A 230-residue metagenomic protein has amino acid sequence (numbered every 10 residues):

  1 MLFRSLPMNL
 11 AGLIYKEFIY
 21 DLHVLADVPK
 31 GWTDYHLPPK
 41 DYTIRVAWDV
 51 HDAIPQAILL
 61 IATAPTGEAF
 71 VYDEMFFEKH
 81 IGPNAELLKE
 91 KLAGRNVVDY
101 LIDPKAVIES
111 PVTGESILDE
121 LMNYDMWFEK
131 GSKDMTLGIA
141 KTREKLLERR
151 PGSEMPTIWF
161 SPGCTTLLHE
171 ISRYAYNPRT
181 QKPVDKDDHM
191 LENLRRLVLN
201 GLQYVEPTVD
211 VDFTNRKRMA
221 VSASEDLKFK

Functional and structural regions predicted by a protein language model:
M1-V50: ATPase catalytic-site recognition across NTP-hydrolyzing enzymes
S5-P7, F18, L60-A62, D73-M75: Short, structured patches in soluble enzyme cores that scaffold and shape functional sites
P7, D52, T63-P65, V198 (+1 more regions): Hydrophobic/aromatic-lined pockets within catalytic cores
D49-H51, M75, K105, L194: Anionic group-transfer/hydrolysis microenvironments
Q56, V98, L191: Residue-level detector of short, conserved catalytic/binding motifs and their immediate flanks
Q56-A62, R195: Short beta-strand scaffold segments in enzyme catalytic cores
P65-P183, Y204-V205, D212, K217-M219 (+1 more regions): Mg2+-dependent endonuclease catalytic cores in nucleic-acid-processing enzymes, primarily RNase H-like
V184-D210: Acidic, Mg2+-coordinating catalytic module of metal-dependent nucleases/exonucleases that use a two-metal-ion mechanism
